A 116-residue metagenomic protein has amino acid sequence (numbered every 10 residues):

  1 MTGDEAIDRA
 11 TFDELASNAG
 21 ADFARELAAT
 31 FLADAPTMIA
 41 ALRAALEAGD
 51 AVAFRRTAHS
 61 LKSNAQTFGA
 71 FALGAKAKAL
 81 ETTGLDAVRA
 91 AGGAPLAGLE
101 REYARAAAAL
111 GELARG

Functional and structural regions predicted by a protein language model:
M1-G116: Two-component system phosphorelay core
